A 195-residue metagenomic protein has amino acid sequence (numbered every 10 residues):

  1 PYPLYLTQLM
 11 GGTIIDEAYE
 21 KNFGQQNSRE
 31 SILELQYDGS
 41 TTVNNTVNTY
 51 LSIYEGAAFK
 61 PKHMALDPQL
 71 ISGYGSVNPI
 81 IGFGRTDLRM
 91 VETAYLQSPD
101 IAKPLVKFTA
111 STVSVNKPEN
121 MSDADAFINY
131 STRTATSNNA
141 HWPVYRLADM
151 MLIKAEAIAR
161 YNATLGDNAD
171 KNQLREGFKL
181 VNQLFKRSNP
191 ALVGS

Functional and structural regions predicted by a protein language model:
Y2-N162: Elongated scaffold/linker segments in the mid-to-C-terminal portions of large proteins
T164-K171: Intrinsically disordered, low-complexity Ser/Thr- and acidic-rich flexible linkers and loops, especially at boundaries
A191-G194: Boundary/linker segments of alpha-helical solenoid repeat arrays
